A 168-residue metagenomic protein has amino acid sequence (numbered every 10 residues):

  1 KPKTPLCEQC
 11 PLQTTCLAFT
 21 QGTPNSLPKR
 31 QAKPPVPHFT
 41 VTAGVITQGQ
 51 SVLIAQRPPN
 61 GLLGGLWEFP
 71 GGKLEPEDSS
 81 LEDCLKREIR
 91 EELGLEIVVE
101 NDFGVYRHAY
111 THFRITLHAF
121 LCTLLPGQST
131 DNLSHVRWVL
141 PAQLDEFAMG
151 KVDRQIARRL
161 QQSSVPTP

Functional and structural regions predicted by a protein language model:
K1-Q9, T15-L17, Q21, G94-E96: Catalytic cores of DNA base-excision repair glycosylases
P5, T14, T40-T42, Q50 (+2 more regions): Change "...and in nucleic-acid phosphodiester-cleaving endonucleases..." to "...and in nucleic-acid processing enzymes
E8, S26-R30, L63: Accessory nucleic acid-recognition modules appended to NTPase machines
Q9, V45, I54, L117-L121 (+1 more regions): Conserved hydrophobic/aromatic beta-strand scaffold that supports enzyme active sites
Q13, P24-L53: Conserved N-terminal beta-strand and adjoining loop/helix that marks the start of the Nudix/MutT-like hydrolase domain
T40-T42, T47, L81, K86 (+1 more regions): Active-site segment of metal-dependent pyrophosphate-handling enzymes, primarily the Nudix hydrolase catalytic core
Q48-E96: Conserved Nudix-box catalytic region and its N-terminal flanking loop in Nudix hydrolases and closely related
L121-S163: NUDIX/MutT-family hydrolases
